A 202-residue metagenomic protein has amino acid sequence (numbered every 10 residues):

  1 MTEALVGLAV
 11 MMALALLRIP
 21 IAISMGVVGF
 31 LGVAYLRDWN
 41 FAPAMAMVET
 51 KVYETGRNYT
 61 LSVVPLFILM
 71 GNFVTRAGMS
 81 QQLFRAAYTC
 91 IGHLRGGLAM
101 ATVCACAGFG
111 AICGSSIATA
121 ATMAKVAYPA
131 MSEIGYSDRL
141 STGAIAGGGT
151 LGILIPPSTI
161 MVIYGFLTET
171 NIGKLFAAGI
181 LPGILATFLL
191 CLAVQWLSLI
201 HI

Functional and structural regions predicted by a protein language model:
M1-I200: Alpha-helical transmembrane segments of multi-pass membrane transport proteins
